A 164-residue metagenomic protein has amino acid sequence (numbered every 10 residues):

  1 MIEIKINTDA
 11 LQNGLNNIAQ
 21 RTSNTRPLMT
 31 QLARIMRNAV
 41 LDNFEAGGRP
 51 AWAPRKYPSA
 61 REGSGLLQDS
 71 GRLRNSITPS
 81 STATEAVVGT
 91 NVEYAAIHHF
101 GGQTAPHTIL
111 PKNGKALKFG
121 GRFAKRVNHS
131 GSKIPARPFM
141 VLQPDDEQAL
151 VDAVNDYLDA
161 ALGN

Functional and structural regions predicted by a protein language model:
M1-H99, Q103-N164: Short, Lys/Arg-rich flexible segments
